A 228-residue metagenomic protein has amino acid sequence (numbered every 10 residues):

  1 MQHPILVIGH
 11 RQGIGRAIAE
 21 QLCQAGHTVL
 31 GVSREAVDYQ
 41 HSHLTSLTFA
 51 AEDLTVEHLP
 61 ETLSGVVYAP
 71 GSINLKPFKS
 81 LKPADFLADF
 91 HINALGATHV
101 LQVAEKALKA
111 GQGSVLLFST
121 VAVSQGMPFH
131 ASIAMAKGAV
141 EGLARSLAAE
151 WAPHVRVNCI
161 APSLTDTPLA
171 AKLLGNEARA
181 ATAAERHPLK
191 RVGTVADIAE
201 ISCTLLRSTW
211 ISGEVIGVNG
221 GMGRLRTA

Functional and structural regions predicted by a protein language model:
R11, G15, A19: N-terminal Rossmann NAD(P)H-binding glycine-rich loop of SDR-like oxidoreductase domains
V67-L75, G221: Conserved NAD(P)H cofactor-binding loop of Rossmann-fold oxidoreductase domains
P77-F78, K82-A88, R179, A183: Substrate-binding pocket helix/loop in short-chain dehydrogenase/reductase
Q112-A139, A144-A152, L164-T165: Catalytic loop of short-chain dehydrogenase/reductase
E141, W151-T165, I211-V218: Conserved Rossmann-fold SDR core element
L164-R186, L225-A228: A glycine/serine/threonine-rich, flexible loop-to-helix segment that serves as the NAD(P) cofactor-binding "lid"
V192-V218, G223: C-terminal substrate-recognition "lid" of short-chain dehydrogenase/reductases
